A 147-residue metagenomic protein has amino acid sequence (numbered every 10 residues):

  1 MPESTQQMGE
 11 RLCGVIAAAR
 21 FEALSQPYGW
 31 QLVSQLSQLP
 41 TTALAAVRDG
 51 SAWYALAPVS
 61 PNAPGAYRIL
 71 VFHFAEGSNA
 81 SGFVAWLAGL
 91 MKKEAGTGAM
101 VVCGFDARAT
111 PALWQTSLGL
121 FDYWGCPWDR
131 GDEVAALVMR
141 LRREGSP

Functional and structural regions predicted by a protein language model:
M1-L90, E94, A136-P147: Regulatory modules associated with amino-acid/nitrogen control
T42-A43, G96-A107, A112-L113: A short linear hydrophobic-aromatic micro-motif
L56, F72, V101-V102, W128: Hydrophobic transmembrane signal anchors and adjacent membrane-proximal interface regions, especially in viral
F105-F121, G125-G131, A135-R140, P147: Structural preference for solvent-exposed beta-strand-turn elements and adjacent flexible terminal/loop segments within
